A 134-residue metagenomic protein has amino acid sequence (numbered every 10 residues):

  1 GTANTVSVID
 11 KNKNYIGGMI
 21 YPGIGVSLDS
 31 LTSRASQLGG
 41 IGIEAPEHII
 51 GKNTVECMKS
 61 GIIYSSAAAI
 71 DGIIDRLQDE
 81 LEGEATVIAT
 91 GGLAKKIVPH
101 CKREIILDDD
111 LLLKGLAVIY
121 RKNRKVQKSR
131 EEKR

Functional and structural regions predicted by a protein language model:
N4-I9: Short beta-strand scaffold segments in enzyme catalytic cores
D10-R134: Nucleotide/phosphate-binding catalytic cleft detector across ATP-hydrolyzing and phosphate-transferring enzymes
